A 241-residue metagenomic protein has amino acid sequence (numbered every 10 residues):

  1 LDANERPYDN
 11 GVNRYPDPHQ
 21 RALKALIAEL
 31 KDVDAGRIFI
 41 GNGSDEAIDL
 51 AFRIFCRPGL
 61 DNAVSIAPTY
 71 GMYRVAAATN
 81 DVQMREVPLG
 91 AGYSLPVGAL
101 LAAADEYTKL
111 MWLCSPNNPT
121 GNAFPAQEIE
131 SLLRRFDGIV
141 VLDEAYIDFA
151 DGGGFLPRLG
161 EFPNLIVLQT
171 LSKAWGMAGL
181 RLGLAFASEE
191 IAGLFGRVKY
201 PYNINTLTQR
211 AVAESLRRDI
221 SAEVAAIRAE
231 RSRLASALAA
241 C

Functional and structural regions predicted by a protein language model:
L1-E29: N-terminal "arm"/small-domain region of PLP-dependent enzymes with the aminotransferase-like
N4-P7, S44-D45, Y70, P116-P119 (+2 more regions): Short glycine-rich anion-binding loops that position phosphate/pyrophosphate groups of nucleotides and phosphorylated
R21, R57-L113: PLP-dependent aminotransferase-like
R21-N62, N80: Phosphate-binding glycine-rich loop
I38, A63, M84, V140 (+1 more regions): Hydrophobic/aromatic residues located in beta-strands of well-ordered beta-sheets within soluble catalytic
A78, L95-E106, P119-A174: Active-site pre-lysine segment of PLP-dependent enzymes
N164-A239: PLP-dependent aminotransferase class I/II
